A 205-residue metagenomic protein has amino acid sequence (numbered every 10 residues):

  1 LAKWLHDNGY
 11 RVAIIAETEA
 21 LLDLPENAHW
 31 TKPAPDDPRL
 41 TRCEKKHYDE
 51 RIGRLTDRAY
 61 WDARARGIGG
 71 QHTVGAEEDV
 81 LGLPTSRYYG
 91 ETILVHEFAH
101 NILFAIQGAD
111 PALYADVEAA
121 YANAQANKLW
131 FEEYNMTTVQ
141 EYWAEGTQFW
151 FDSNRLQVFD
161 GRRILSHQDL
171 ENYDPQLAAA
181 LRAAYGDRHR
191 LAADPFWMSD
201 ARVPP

Functional and structural regions predicted by a protein language model:
L1-A122, D160-R163: Acidic/His-rich structured neighborhood in mature extracellular/periplasmic domains
E19-H29, L129-N135, F151-S153, N172-R182: Short, charged low-complexity intrinsically disordered segments located at boundaries of structured domains
T85-I93, Y134-T138, Q168-P175: Soluble non-cytosolic domains of exported or imported proteins
A105-L156: Post-HExxH zinc-binding segment in Zn-dependent metallohydrolases
T147-P205: Pan-zinc metallopeptidase signature
